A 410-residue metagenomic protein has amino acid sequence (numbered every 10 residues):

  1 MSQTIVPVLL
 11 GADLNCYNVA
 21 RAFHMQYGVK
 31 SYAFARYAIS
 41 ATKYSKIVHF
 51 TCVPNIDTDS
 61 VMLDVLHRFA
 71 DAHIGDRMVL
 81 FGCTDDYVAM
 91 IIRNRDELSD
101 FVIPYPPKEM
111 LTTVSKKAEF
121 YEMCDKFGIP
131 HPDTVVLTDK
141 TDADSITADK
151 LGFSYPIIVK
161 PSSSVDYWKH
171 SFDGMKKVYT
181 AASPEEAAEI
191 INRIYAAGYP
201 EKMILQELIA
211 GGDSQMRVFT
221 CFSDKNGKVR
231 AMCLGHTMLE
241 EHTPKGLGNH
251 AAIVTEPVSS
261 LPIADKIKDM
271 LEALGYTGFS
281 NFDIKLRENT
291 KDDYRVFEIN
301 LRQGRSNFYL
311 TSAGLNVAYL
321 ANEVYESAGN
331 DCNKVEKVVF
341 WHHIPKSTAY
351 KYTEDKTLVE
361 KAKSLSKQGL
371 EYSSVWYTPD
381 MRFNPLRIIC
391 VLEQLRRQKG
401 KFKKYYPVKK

Functional and structural regions predicted by a protein language model:
M1-P107, T141-S145, I388-V408: ATP-binding N-terminal substructure of ATP-dependent carboxylate-amine bond-forming enzymes
A35-S40, D85-Y87, K225-K228, G235-M238 (+1 more regions): Short glycine-enriched loops at secondary-structure junctions
T113-M203, N226: Active-site nucleotide/adenylate-binding loops and adjacent lid/helix of ATP-dependent enzymes
K176-V178, A182-E185, E189, E207-L274 (+1 more regions): ATP-dependent carboxylate/phosphate-activation module, predominantly the ATP-grasp catalytic core and closely related
Q206-E207, T277-E288: A short glycine-rich, hydrophobically flanked beta-strand micro-motif that places a catalytic Asp/Glu for divalent metal
D292-R302: A short beta-strand motif that forms the metal-chelation/ATP-contact edge of phosphoryl-transfer active sites
E323-K410: Peripheral (often C-terminal) accessory segments that flank ATP-dependent C-N-forming ligase machineries
